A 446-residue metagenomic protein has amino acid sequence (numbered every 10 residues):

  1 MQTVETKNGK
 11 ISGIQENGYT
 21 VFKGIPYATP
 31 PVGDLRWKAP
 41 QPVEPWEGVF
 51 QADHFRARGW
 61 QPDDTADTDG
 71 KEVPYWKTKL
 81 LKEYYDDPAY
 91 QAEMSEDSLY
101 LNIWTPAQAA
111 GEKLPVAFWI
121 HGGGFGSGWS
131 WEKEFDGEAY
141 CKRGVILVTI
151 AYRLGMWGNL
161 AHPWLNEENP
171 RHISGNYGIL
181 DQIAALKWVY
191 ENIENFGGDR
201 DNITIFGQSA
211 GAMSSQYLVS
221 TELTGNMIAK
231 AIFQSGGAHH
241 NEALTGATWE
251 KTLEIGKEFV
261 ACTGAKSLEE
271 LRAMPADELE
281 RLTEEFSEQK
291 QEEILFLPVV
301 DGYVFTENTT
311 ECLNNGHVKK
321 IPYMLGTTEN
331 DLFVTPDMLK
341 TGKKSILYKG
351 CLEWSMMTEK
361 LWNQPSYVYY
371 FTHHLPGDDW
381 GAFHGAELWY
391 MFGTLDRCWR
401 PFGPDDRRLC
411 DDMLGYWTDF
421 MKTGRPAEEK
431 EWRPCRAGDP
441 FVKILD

Functional and structural regions predicted by a protein language model:
M1-N176, R200, E292, G403-M413 (+1 more regions): Non-catalytic accessory segments of hydrolases
N8, D181, D199, V300-D301: Acidic/polar residues in short coil/turn loops that connect beta-strands within repeat-based beta-sheet scaffolds
T20, E96-L99, L180-I183, K187 (+6 more regions): A structural signal for well-ordered alpha-helical segments within the folded catalytic domains of diverse enzymes
K82-A265, L313-F333, T358, N363-Q364: Serine-hydrolase-like catalytic core of hydrolytic proteins
Y140, S220-T224, G377-F383, C435: Short glycine-biased active-site loop of nucleotidyltransferases that positions the nucleotide triphosphate and helps
R153-G155, F206-A210, Y369-D378, W432-G438: Short, solvent-exposed turn/loop segments enriched in Gly/Ser/Thr/Pro and often Arg
K230, A238-T245, C262, K266-R407 (+2 more regions): Substrate-gating cap/lid region and adjacent catalytic-acid/histidine neighborhood within extracellular/lumenal
A437-D446: C-terminal domain-tail junction helix/linker
